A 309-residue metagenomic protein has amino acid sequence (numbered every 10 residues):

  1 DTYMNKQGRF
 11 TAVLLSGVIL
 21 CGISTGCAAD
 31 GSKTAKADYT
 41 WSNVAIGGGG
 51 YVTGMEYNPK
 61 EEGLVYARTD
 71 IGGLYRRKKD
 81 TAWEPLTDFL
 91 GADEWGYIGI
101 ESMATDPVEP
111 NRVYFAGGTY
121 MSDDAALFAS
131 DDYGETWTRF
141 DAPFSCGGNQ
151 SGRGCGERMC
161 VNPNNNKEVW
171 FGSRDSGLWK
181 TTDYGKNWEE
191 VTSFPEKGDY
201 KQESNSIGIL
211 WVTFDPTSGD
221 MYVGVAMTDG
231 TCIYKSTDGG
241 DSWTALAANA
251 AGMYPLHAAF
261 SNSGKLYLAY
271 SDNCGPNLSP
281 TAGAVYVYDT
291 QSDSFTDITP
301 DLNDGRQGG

Functional and structural regions predicted by a protein language model:
T2-L14: Bacterial N-terminal signal peptides that target proteins for export
F10, I19, C27-G309: Extracellular glycan-interacting surfaces
L14-G22: Bacterial N-terminal signal peptides
